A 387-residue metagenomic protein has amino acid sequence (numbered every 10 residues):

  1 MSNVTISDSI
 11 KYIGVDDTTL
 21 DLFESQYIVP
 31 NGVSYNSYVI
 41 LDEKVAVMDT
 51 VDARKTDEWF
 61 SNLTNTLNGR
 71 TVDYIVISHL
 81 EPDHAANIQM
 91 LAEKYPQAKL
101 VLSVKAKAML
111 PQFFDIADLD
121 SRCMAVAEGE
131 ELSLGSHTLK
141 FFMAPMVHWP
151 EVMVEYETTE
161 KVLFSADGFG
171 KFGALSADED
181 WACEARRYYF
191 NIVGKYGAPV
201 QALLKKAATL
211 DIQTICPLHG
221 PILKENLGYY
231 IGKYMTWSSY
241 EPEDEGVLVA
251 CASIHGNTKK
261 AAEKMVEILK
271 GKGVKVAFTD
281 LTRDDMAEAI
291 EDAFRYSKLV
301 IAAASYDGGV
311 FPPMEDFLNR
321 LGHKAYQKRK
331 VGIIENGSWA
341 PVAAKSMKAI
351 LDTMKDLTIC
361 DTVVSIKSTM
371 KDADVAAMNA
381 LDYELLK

Functional and structural regions predicted by a protein language model:
N3-L63, V154-E157, K161-S165, T258: Conserved beta-strand hairpin/beta-sheet module of binuclear metal-dependent hydrolase folds, prominently
V4-D8, L102-V152, Y196-A202: Metallo-beta-lactamase
E43, R54-V101: Active-site metal-binding motif and surrounding structural segment of the metallo-beta-lactamase
M48-T50, V72-L80, L100-S103, L163-D167 (+1 more regions): Active-site neighborhood of phospho(di)ester-bond hydrolases with catalytic His/Asp-centered motifs
N87, D285-A289: Short acidic active-site motifs
L175-I215, H219-I222, P242, K264-T279 (+1 more regions): FMN-binding flavodoxin-like domain, especially the glycine-rich phosphate-binding loop
H219-D244: Terminal amphipathic helices with adjacent charged low-complexity linkers/tails
A250-K272: Short, charged N-terminal beta->alpha structural module
